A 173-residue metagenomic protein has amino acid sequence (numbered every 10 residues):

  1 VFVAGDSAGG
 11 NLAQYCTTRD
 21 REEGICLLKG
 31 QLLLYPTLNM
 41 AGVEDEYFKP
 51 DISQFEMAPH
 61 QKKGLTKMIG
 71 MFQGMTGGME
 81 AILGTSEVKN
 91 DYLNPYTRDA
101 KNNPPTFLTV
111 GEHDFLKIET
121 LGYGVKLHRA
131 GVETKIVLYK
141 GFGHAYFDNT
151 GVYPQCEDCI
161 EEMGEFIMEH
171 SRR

Functional and structural regions predicted by a protein language model:
V1-R173: Alpha/beta-hydrolase superfamily serine-hydrolase fold, recognizing
